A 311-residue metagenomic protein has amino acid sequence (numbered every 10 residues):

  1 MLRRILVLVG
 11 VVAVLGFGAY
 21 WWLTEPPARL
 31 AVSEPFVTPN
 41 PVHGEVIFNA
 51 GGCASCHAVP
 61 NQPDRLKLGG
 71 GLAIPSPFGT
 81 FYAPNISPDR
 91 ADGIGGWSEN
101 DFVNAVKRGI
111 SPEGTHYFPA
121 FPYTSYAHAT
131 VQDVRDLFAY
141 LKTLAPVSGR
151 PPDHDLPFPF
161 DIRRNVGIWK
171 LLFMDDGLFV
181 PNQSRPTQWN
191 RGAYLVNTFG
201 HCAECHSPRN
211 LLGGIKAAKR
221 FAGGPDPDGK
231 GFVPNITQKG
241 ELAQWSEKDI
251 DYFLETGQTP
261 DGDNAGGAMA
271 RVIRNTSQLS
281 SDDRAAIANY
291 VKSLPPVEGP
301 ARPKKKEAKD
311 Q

Functional and structural regions predicted by a protein language model:
M1-A28: N-terminal type II signal-anchor transmembrane helix that functions as the membrane-insertion/stop-transfer segment
G16-W22, S98-P112, S125-P151, E247-P260 (+1 more regions): C-terminal capping alpha-helices of c-type cytochrome domains
E25-N49, I168-N197, Q244, K309-Q311: Electrostatic cytochrome c docking/interface patches
F36-A73: Short extracytoplasmic
G44, A50-P60, F102, L137 (+4 more regions): The canonical Cys-X-X-Cys-His
F48-G51, F81-A83, H116-F118, G200 (+1 more regions): Extracytoplasmic
L72-D101, T124-Q132, R220-T259, R271-A285: Electron-transfer interface patches adjacent to heme c in soluble/periplasmic c-type cytochromes and di-/multiheme
S148-R164: Extended, well-folded interaction surfaces typified by the phenylalanyl-tRNA synthetase beta subunit core
